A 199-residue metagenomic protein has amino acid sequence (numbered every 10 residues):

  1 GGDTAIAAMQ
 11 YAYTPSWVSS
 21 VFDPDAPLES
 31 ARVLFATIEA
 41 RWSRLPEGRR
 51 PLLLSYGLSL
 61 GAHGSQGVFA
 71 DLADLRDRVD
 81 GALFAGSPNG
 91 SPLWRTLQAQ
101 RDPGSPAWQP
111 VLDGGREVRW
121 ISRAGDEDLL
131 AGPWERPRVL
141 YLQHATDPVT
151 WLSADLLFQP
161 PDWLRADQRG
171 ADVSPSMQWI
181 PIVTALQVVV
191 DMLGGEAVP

Functional and structural regions predicted by a protein language model:
G1-R50, A70-P199: C-terminal His-loop and adjacent cap/lid subdomain of alpha/beta-hydrolase
S55-A62: Gly/Ala-rich beta-loop-alpha elbow adjacent to hydrolase catalytic centers
